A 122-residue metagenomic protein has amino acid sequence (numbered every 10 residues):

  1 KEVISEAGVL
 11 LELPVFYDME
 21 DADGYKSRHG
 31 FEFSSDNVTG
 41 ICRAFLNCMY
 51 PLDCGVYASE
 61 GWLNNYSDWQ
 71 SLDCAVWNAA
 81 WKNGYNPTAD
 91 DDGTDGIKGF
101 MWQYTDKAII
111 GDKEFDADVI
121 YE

Functional and structural regions predicted by a protein language model:
K1-A44, P51: Substrate-binding cleft of extracellular glycoside hydrolase catalytic domains
K1-A7, W62-N65, N83-A89: Alpha-helical scaffolding within the catalytic cores of extracellular/periplasmic polymer-degrading hydrolases
L13-M19, D53-Y57, A75-A79, F100-Q103: Structural recognition of the beta-strand scaffold that forms the well-ordered cores of secreted hydrolase catalytic
E20-Y25, E60-N64, K82-Y85, T105-I110: Solvent-exposed loop/turn segments at secondary-structure junctions within structured extracellular/periplasmic domains
S27-G30, N65-W69, K113: A short secondary-structure junction signal
N37, N47, N64-N65, N78 (+1 more regions): Detector for Asparagine
P51-N65: Aromatic-lined carbohydrate-recognition surfaces of secreted/lumenal glycan-active proteins
W69-E122: Functionally critical loop-and-helix segments that line ligand-binding/catalytic clefts of soluble enzyme domains
